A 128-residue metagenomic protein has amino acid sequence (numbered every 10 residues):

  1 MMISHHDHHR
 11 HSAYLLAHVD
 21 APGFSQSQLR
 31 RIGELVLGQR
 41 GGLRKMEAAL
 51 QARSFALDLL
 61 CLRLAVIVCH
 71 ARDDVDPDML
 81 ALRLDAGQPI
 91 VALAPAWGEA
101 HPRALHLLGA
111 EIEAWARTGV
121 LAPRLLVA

Functional and structural regions predicted by a protein language model:
M1-R83: Divalent metal-dependent catalytic cores for phosphoryl transfer on phosphate-bearing substrates
S25, L29, L121-L126: Conserved phosphate-binding/catalytic loops in two-lobed NTP-binding clefts
A71-L125: Low-complexity, glycine/alanine/valine/leucine- and proline-rich hydrophobic stretches
